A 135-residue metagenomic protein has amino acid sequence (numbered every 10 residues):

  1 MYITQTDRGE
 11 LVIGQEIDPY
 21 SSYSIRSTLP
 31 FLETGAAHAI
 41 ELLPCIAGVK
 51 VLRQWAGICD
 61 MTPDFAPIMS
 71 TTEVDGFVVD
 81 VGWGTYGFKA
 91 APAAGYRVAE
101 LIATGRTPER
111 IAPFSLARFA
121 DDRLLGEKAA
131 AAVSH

Functional and structural regions predicted by a protein language model:
M1-D75, S134-H135: Active-site substrate-recognition segment that forms the wall of the catalytic cavity or substrate channel
E73-H135: C-terminal lid/capping helical subdomain adjacent to the catalytic/cofactor pocket in oxidative enzymes
